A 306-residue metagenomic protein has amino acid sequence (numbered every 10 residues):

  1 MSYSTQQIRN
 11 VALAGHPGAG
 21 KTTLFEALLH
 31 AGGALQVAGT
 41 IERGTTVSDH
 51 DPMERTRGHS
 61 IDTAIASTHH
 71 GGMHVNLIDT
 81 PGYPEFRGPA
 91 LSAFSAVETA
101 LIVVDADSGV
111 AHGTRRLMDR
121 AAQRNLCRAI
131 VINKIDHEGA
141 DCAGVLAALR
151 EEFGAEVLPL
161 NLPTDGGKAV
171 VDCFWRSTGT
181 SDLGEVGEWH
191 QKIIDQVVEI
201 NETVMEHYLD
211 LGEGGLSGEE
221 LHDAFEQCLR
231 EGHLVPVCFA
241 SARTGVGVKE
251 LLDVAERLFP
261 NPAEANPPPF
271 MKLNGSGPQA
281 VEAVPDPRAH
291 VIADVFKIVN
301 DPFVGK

Functional and structural regions predicted by a protein language model:
M1-K306: Structural and coupling elements of P-loop NTPases
